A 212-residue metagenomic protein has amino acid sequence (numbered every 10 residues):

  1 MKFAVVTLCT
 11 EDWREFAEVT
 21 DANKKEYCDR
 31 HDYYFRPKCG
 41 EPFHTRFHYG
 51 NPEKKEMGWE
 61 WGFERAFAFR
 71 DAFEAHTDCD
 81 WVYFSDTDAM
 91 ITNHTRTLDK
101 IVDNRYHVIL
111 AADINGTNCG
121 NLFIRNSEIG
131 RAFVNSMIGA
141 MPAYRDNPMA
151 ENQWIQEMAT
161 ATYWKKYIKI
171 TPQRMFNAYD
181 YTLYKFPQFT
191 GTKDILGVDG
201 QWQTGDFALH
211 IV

Functional and structural regions predicted by a protein language model:
M1, D78-W81, K166, G205: Short coil/turn segments at beta-strand junctions that form active-site/ligand-binding loops
M1-C79, S127-E128: N-terminal anchoring/stem segment of glycosyltransferases
V5, C28, F69, D88 (+3 more regions): A residue-level signal for conserved active-site and pocket-lining positions in enzyme catalytic cores
T7-C9, L110, H210: Short beta-strand/turn micro-motifs composed of small residues that flank or help shape donor/cofactor-binding pockets
W13-A17, G58-G62, A112, F123-N126 (+2 more regions): Aromatic-acidic/polar surface patches that form glycan- and anion
P42-F47, T117, M175-Y181: A short acidic, often aromatic-flanked loop/helix-cap motif at beta-alpha or helix-coil junctions that lines enzyme
E56-R131: GT-A fold catalytic core of metal-dependent nucleotide-sugar glycosyltransferases, centered on the diacidic
F67, R131-V212: Catalytic core and acceptor-binding pocket of nucleotide-sugar-dependent glycosyltransferases
